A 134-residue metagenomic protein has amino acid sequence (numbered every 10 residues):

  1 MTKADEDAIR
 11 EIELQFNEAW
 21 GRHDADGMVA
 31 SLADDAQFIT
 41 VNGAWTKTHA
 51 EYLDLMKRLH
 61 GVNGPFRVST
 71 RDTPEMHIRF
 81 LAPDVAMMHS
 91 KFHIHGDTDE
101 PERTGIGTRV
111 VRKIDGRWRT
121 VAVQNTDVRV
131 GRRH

Functional and structural regions predicted by a protein language model:
M1-D35, R119, G131-H134: Short, low-complexity N-terminal intrinsically disordered segments enriched in polar/charged residues
A4-D7, A25-D84, P101-E102: A solvent-exposed, acidic/Ser-Thr-rich amphipathic alpha-helical stretch
L32, F92-I94, Q124-D127: Short beta-strand segments enriched in hydrophobic/aromatic residues within well-folded beta-rich domains
M56, T73-I78, F92-I94, I106-R112: Hydrophobic/aromatic beta-strand elements that line small-molecule binding cavities or substrate pockets in beta-rich
P83-F92: A short hydrophobic beta-strand element
I94-E102: Short, cysteine-centered beta-strand-loop-beta hairpins and adjacent loop/turn segments enriched in charged/polar
T104-R133: Short beta-strand edge/turn micro-motifs at domain boundaries
